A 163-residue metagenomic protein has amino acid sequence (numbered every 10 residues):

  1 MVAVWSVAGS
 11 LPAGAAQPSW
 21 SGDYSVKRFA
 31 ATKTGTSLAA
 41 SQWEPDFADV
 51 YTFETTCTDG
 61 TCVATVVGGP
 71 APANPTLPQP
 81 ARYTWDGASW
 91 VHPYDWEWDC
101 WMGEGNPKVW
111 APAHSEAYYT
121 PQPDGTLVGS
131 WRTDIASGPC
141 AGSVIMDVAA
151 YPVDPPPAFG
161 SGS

Functional and structural regions predicted by a protein language model:
M1-A15: Secretory targeting and sorting signals
A16-D23, E54-T61, Y83-W90, Y118-L127 (+1 more regions): A short, structured loop/turn motif at beta-sheet edges
A16-S41, G68-P70, L127-W131: Tryptophan-anchored aromatic micro-motifs
S21, D46-A48, P112-H114, D124 (+1 more regions): A general secondary-structure signal for short beta-strands and their flanking turns/coil in non-transmembrane regions
A30-Q42, P72-P75, D99-K108, D134-S143: Short, cysteine-centered beta-strand-loop-beta hairpins and adjacent loop/turn segments enriched in charged/polar
E44-A113: Predominantly extracellular/secreted and cell-surface proteins with exposed, flexible low-complexity segments
V109-A136: Internal, hydrophobic beta-strand segments that form the core of beta-sheet-rich folds
V128-S163: Edge beta-strand at a domain terminus
